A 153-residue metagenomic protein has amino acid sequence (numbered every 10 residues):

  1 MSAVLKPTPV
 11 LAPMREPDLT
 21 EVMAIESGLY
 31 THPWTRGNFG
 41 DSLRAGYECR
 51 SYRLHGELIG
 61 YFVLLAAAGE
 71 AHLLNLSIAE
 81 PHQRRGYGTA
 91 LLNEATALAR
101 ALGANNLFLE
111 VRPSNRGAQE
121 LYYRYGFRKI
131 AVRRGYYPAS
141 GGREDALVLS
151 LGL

Functional and structural regions predicted by a protein language model:
S2-R85, T89-L98, L102, G135 (+1 more regions): Acetyl-CoA-dependent GNAT
D18, G69, E110, N115 (+1 more regions): Acidic active-site catalytic centers that drive phospho-/nucleotidyl reactions and related ester hydrolyses
L92, N115-A118, G135-S140: Short glycine/proline-centered loop/turn elements that form peptide/ligand docking sites
E110, Y123, R128-V148: Conserved catalytic-core motifs of GNAT/GCN5-like acyltransferases
